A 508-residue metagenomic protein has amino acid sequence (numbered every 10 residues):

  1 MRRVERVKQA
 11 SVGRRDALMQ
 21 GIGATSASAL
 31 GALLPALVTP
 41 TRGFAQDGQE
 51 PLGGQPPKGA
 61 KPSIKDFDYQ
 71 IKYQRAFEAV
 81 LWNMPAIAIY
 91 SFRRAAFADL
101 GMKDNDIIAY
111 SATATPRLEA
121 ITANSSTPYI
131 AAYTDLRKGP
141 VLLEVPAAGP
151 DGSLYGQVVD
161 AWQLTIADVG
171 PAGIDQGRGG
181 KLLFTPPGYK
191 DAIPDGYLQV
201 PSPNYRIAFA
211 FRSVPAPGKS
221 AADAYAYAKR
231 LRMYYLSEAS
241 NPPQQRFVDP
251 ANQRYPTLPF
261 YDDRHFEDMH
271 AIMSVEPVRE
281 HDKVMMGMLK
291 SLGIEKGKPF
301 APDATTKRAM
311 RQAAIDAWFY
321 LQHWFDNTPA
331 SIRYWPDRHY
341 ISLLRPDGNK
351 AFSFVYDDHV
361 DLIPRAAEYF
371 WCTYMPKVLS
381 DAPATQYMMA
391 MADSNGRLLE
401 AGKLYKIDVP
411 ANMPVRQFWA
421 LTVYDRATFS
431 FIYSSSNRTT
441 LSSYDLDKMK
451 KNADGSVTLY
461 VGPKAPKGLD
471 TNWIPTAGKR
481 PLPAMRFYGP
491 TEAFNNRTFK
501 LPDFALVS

Functional and structural regions predicted by a protein language model:
M1-F44: N-terminal secretory signal peptides
Q46-S508: A compositional/structural signature for long, glycine/proline-rich flexible linkers and loops on extracytoplasmic
